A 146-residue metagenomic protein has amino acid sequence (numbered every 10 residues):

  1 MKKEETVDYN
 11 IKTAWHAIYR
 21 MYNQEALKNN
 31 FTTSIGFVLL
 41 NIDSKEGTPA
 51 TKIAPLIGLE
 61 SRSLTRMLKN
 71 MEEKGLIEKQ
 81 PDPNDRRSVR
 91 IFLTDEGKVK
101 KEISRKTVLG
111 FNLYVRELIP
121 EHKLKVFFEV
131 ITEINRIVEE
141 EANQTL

Functional and structural regions predicted by a protein language model:
M1, H122-L146: C-terminal regulatory/oligomerization modules of transcriptional regulators
M1-N29: N-terminal leader segment of winged-helix/HTH proteins
K3, V7, A14, S34-I35 (+2 more regions): N-terminal positioning helix adjacent to the helix-turn-helix/winged-helix DNA-binding module
V7, P55-L76, V126: Long, contiguous secondary-structure blocks with strong helical propensity
Y19, K69-E129: Charged, amphipathic alpha-helical coiled-coil/dimerization segments
R20-S63: N-terminal helix-turn-helix DNA-binding core of bacterial DNA-binding proteins
Q24, N70, E133: Alpha-helical DNA-recognition elements
